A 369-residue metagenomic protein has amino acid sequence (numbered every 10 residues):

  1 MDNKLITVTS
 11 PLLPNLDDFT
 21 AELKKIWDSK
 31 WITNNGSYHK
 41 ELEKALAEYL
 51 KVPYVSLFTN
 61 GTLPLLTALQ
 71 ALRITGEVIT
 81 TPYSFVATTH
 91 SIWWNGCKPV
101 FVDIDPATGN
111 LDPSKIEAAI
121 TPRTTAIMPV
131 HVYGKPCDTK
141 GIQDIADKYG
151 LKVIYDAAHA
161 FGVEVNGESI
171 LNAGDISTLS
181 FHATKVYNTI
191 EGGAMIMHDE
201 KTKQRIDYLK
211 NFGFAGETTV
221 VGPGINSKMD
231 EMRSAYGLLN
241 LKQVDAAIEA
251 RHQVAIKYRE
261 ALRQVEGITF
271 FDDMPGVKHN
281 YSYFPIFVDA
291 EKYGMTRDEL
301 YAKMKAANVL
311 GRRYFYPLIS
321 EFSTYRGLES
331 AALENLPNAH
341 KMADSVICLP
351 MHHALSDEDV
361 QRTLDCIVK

Functional and structural regions predicted by a protein language model:
M1-I32, P350: N-terminal "arm"/small-domain region of PLP-dependent enzymes with the aminotransferase-like
W31, N35-E77, Y83, S91-W94 (+2 more regions): Phosphate-binding glycine-rich loop
S37-A45, Y49-V55, S114, A118 (+5 more regions): PLP-dependent aminotransferase class I/II
S56, I79, V100, V153-I154 (+3 more regions): Structural detector of well-ordered beta-strand residues that form the stable sheet scaffold of enzyme domains
Q70-A157, E164: PLP-dependent aminotransferase-like
Y155-T189, G216-V221: Conserved active-site segment immediately N-terminal to the catalytic lysine that forms the internal aldimine
N172-Y208, E231-S234: Active-site PLP attachment segment
